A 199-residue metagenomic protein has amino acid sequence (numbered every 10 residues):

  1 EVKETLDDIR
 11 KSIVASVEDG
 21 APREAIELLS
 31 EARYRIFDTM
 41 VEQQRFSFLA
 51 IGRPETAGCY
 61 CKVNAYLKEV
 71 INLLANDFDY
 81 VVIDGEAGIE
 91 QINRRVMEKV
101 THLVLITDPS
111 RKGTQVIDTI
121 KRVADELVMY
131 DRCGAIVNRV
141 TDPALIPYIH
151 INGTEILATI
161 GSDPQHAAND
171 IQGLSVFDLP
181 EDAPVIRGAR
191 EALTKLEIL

Functional and structural regions predicted by a protein language model:
E1-E42: N-terminal phosphate/diphosphate-binding loop that engages ATP/GTP or pyrophosphate donors across diverse enzyme folds
E1-K11, E55, C59-C61, Q91: Functionally engaged cysteine thiol sites
E27-I83: Cytosolic-facing regulatory segments adjacent to core modules
R53, P164, D170: Short, small-residue-rich loop/turn micro-motifs
Y60-S162, A168: Conserved catalytic-core segment of NTP-binding enzymes
K62, Q115, P180-R187: Conserved active-site and cofactor/substrate-binding residues in soluble primary-metabolism enzymes
D170-A183: C-terminal boundary of histidine-terminating zinc-finger modules
G188-L199: C-terminal alpha-helix
